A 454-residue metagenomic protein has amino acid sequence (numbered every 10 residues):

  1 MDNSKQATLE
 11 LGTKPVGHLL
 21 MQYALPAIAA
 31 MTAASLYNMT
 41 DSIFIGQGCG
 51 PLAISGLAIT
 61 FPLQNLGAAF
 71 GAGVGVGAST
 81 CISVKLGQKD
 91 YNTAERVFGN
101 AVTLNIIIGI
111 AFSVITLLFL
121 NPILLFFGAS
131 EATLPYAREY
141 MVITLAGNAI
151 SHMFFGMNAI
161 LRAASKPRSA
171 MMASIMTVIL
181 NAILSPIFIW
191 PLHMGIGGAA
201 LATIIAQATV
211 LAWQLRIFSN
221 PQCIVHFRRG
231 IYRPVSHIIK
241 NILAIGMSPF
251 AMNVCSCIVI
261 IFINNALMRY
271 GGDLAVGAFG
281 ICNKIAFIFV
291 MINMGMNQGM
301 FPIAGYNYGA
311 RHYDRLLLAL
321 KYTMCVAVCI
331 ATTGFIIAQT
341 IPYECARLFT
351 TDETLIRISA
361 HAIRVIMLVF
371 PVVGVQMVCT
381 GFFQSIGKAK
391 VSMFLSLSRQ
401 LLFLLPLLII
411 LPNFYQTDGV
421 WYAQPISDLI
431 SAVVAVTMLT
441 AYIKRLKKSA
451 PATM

Functional and structural regions predicted by a protein language model:
M1-A24, I82-A149, L180, I189-G246 (+2 more regions): Short alpha-helical transmembrane segments in multi-pass integral membrane proteins
L11-C49, P62-G77, C81, I106-S113 (+5 more regions): N-terminal transmembrane alpha-helices
Q22-D41, I143, T177, A206-V210 (+4 more regions): Transmembrane helical elements of multi-pass membrane transporters/channels
L36-S55, L124-E131, I187-M194, V254-K284 (+4 more regions): Helix-terminus/linker motif at the lipid-water interface of multi-pass membrane proteins
M39-I43, V114, P122, G156-I160 (+9 more regions): Alpha-helical transmembrane segments of multipass membrane proteins
I54-V114, S151-A170, A278-I336, T340-P342 (+1 more regions): Small-residue-rich hydrophobic transmembrane alpha-helices
G75, T144-R162, A170-N181, A199-A212 (+4 more regions): Short runs within selected transmembrane alpha-helices of multi-pass transporters and secretion channels
